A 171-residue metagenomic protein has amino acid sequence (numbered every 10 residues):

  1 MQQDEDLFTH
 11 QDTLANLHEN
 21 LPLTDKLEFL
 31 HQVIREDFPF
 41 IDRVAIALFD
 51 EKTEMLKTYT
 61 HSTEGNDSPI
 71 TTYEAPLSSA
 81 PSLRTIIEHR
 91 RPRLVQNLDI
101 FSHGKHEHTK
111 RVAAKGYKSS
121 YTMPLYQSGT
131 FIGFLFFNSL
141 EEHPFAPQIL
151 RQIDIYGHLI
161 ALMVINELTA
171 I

Functional and structural regions predicted by a protein language model:
M1-D25, N166-I171: Signal-transmission linkers at sensory-effector interfaces
Q2, N138-I155, M163-I171: Regulatory loop-to-helix N-cap segments in sensory/regulatory domains that couple ligand/signal detection
F29-R35, I41-D50, L56, L83: Short, hydrophobic-rich beta-strand element in sensory/regulatory alpha-beta domains
A45-T71: GAF sensory/regulatory domain recognition with acknowledged cross-activation on helical regulatory dimers
D67-H103: Regulatory sensory and allosteric helical modules in signal-transduction proteins and certain transcription factors
Q96-S119, S139: Signal-transducing coupling segments at domain and membrane junctions
K118-Y126: A short, aliphatic-rich beta-strand micro-motif
L125-L135: Short hydrophobic/glycine-rich mini-motifs in sensory/regulatory modules that couple input to downstream signaling
